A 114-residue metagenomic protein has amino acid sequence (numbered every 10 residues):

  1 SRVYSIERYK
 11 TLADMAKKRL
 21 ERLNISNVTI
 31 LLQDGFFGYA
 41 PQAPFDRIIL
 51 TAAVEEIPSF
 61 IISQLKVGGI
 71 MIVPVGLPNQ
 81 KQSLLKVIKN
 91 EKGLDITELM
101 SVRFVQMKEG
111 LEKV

Functional and structural regions predicted by a protein language model:
S1-K81, L85-L94: Conserved nucleotide-cofactor-binding alpha/beta core module
S83-V114: Core SAM-dependent methyltransferase catalytic element
